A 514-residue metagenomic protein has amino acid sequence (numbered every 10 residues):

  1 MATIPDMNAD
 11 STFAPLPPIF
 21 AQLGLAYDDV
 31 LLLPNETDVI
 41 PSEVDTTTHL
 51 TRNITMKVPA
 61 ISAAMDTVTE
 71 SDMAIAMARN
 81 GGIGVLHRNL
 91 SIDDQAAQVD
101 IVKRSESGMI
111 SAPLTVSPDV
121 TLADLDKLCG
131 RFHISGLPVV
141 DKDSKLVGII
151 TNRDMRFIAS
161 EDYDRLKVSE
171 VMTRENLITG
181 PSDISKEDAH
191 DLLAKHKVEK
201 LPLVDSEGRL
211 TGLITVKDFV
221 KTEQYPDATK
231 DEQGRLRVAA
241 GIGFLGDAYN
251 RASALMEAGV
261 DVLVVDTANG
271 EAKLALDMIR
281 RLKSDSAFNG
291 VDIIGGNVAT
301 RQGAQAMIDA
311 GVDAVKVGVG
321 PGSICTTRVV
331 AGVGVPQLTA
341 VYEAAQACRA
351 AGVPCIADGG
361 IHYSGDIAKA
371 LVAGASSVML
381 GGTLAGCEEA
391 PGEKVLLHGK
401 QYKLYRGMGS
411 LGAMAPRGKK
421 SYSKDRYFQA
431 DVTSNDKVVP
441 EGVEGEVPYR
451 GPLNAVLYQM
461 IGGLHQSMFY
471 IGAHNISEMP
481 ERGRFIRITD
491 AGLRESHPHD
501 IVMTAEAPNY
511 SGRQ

Functional and structural regions predicted by a protein language model:
M1-E36, V116-S117, E175, G180-P181 (+3 more regions): Alpha/beta catalytic cores of nucleotide-metabolism and tRNA/nucleoside-modifying enzymes
S42, I92-D100, I158-S160, R165 (+6 more regions): Active-site-adjacent beta->alpha loops and helix N-cap segments on the catalytic face of soluble alpha/beta enzymes
V44-M56, A63-M65, D94-I134, V139-D141 (+5 more regions): Bateman/CBS regulatory modules and CBS-like beta-alpha motifs in cytosolic regions of diverse proteins
T55-S62, G108-P113, E175-L177, D231-G241 (+3 more regions): Short beta-strand/loop segments at the ligand-binding rim of alpha/beta enzyme cores
D72-I75, N250-A258, A299-V317, A357 (+1 more regions): Catalytic cores of alpha/beta
R79-D94, V260-A272, D313-A331, I361-V395: Glycine-rich phosphate-binding active-site loops on the catalytic face of alpha/beta enzymes
L86-N89, L114-V116, G136-P138, I158 (+7 more regions): Catalytic beta/alpha-barrel core
V147-R153, T211-T215: Short hydrophobic beta-strand motif reused across regulatory alpha/beta modules
